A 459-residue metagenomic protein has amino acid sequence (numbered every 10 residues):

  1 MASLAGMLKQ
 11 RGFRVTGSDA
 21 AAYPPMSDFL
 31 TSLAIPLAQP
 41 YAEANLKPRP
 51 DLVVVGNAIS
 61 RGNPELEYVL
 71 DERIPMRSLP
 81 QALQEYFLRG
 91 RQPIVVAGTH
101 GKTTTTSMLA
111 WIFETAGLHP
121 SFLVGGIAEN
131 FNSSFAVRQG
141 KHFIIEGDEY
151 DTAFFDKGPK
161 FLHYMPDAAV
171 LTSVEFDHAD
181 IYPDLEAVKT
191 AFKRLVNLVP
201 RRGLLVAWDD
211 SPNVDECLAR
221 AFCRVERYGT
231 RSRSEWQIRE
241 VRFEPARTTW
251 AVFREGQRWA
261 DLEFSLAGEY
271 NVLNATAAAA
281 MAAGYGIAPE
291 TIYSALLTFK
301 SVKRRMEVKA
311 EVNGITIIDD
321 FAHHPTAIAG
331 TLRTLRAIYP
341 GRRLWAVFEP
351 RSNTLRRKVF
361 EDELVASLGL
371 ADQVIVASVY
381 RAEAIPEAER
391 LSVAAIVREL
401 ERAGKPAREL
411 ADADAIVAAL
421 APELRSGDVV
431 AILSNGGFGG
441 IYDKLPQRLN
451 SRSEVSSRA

Functional and structural regions predicted by a protein language model:
M1-A22, L30-L37, R49, V53 (+6 more regions): ATP-dependent carboxylate-amine ligase
M7-Q10, T31, N45-P48, N57-D209 (+3 more regions): Phosphate-binding loop of NTP-binding sites
T16-S18, G117-V124, Y228-G229: Conserved RecA-like helicase motor-core motifs
A22-M26, N45, S60-G62, N130-F131 (+5 more regions): Short, charged/polar "capping" segments at the starts of alpha-helices and the immediately preceding loops
Q39-Y41, S78-P80, V124-G126, A207-D209 (+3 more regions): Short loop/edge segments at beta-strand edges and connector loops that shape dinucleotide/nucleotide cofactor-binding
Q92-I94, Y228-T230, R254-F264, A310-I315: Glycine/charged-rich beta-loop-alpha catalytic/anionic-binding loops adjacent to active sites
G158-P159, H178, D261-E269: A short glycine-threonine-serine/GTX helix/turn-capping micro-motif
